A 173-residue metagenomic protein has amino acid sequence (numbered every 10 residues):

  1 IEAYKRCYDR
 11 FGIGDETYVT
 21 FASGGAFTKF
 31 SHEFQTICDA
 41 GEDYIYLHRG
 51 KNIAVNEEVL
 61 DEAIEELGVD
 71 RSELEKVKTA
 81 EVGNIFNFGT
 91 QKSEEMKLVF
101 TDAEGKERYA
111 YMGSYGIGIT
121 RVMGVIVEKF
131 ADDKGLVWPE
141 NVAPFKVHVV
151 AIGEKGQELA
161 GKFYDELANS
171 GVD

Functional and structural regions predicted by a protein language model:
I1-D173: NTP/phosphate- and nucleic-acid-binding module
